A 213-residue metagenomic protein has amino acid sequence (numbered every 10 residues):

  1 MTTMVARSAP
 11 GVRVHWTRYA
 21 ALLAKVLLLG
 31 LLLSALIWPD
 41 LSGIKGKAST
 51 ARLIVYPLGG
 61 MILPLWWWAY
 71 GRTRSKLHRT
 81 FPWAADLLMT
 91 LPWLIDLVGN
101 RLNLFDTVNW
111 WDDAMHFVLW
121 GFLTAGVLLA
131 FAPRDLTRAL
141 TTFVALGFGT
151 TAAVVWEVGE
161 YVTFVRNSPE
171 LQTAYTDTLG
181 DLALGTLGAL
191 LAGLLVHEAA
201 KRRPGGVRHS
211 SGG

Functional and structural regions predicted by a protein language model:
M1-V14, G205-G213: Membrane-interfacial, low-structure loops and terminal tails that flank and connect transmembrane helices in multi-pass
M4-G121, A125: "…centered on the first transmembrane helix and the immediately adjacent amphipathic helix/loop
D86-L87, V118, T142-G147, L179-A183: Hydrophobic alpha-helical transmembrane segments
M89-D96, F148-E160, G185: Alpha-helical transmembrane segments of multi-pass membrane proteins
L102-D112, V154-L190: Interfacial helix-loop-helix junctions of multi-pass membrane proteins
V118-D135, V165-L171, T186-A199: Membrane-interfacial alpha-helical segments at the cytosolic side of multi-pass membrane proteins
P133-T150: Internal alpha-helical transmembrane segments of multi-pass membrane proteins
G180-G213: Primarily interfacial, aromatic-capped hydrophobic alpha-helices that serve as membrane anchors
